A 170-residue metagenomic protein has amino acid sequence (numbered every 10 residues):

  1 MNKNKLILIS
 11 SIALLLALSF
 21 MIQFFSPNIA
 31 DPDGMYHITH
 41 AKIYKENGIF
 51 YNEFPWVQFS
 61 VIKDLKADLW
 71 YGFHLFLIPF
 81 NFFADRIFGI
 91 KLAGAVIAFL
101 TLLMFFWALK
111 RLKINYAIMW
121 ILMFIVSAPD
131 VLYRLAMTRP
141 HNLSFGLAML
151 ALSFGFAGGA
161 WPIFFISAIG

Functional and structural regions predicted by a protein language model:
M1-F24, W107-R111: Start-transfer (signal-anchor) and selected internal transmembrane alpha helices of multi-pass inner/ER membrane
M21-M35: Helix-to-loop transition at the C-terminal end of transmembrane segments
K42-D64, G72: Extracytosolic helix-loop segments that constitute the early lumenal/periplasmic catalytic or substrate-binding loops
S60-D85: Short hydrophobic/aromatic helix or loop-helix immediately within or flanking a transmembrane segment in polytopic
L92-K113: Transmembrane-helix motifs of polytopic, lipid-linked glycan transferases
M119-P129: Transmembrane and membrane-interface helices of multi-pass, inner-membrane envelope-modifying transferases
Y133-N142: Short acidic/glycine- and proline-prone juxtamembrane loop motifs at membrane-interface regions of multi-pass membrane
A148-I163: Membrane-interface transmembrane helices that cradle and orient dolichyl/undecaprenyl
